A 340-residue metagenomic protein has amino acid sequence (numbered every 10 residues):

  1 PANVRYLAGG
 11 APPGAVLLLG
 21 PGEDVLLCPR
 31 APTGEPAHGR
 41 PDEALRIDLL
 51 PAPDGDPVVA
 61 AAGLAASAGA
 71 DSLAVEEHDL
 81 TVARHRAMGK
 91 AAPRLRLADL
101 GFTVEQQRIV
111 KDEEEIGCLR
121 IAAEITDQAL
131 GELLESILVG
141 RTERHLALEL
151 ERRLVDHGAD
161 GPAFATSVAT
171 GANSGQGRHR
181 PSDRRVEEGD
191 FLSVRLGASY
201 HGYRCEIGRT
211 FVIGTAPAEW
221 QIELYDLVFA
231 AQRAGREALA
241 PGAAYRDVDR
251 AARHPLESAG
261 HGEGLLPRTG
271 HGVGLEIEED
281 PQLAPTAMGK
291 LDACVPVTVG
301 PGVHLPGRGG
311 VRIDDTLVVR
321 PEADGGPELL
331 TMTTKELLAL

Functional and structural regions predicted by a protein language model:
P1-L340: Active-site neighborhoods and metal-handling regions in enzymes and metal-associated proteins
